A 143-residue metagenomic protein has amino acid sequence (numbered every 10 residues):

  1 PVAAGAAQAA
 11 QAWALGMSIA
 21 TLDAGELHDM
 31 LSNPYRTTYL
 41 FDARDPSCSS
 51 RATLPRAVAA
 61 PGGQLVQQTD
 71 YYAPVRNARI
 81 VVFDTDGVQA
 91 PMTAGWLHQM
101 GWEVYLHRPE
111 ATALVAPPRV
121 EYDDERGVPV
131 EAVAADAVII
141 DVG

Functional and structural regions predicted by a protein language model:
P1-Y39, A43-G143: Rhodanese-like catalytic fold shared by cysteine-dependent sulfurtransferases and DSP/PTP-type phosphatases
